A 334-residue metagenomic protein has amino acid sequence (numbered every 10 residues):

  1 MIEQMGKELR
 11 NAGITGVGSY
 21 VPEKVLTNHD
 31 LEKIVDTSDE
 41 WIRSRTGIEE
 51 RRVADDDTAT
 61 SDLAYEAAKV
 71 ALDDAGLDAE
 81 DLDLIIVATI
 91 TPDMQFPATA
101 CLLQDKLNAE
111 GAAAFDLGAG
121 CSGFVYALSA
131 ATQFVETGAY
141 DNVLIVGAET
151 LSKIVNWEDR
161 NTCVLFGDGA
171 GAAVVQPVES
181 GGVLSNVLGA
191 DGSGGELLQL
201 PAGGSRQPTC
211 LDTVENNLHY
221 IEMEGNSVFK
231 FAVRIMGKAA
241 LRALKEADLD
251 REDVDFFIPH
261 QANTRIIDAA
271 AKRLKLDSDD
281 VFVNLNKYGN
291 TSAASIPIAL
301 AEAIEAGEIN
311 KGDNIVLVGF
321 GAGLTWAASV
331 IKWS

Functional and structural regions predicted by a protein language model:
M1-D56, D159-K230, R234, K238 (+1 more regions): Condensing-enzyme catalytic core mediating Claisen C-C bond formation in acyl metabolism
I14-G16, I42, A71, L82-I85 (+8 more regions): Buried hydrophobic positions in well-ordered alpha/beta secondary-structure cores of metabolic enzymes
Y20, A88-M94, A119-S122, G147-S152 (+3 more regions): Acidic, glycine-rich active-site loops and adjacent beta-strand->loop/helix elements that engage anionic groups
W41-D62, T89-V143, A271-L300: Conserved catalytic cysteine-centered active-site region of acyl-thioester-dependent Claisen-condensing enzymes
A67-D83, K238-D255, A303-E308: Phosphate/pyrophosphate-binding loops at sites that engage ATP/ADP/AMP, CoA/4′-phosphopantetheine, polyphosphate
E136-A170: Flexible, glycine-rich active-site loops centered on histidine and acidic residues that chelate a metal or position
A232-G237, R251-L274: Active-site pocket-lining segment
I298-V318, L324-W326, V330-S334: Catalytic phosphate/nucleotide-handling subdomain of diverse soluble enzymes
